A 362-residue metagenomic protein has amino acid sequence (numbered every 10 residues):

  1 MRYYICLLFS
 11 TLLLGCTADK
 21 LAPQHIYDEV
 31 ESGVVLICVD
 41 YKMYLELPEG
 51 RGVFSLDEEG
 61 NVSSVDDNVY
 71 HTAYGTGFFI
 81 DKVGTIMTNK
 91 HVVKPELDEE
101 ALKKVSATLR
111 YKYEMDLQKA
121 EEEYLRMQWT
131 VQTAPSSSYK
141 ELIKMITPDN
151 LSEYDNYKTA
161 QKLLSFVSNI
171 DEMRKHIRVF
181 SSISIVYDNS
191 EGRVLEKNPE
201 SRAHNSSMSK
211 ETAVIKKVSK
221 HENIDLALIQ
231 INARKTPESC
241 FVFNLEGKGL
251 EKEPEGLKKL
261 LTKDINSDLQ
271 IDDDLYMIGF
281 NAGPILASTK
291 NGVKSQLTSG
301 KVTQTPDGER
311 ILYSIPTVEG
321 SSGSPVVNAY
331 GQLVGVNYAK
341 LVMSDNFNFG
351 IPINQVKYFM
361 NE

Functional and structural regions predicted by a protein language model:
M1-Y4, G77: Positively charged n-region of N-terminal signal peptides that target proteins for export
L14-G15: C-terminal motif of bacterial Sec signal peptides marking the signal peptidase cleavage site
K20, G84-L97, S138-A160, G192-I271 (+1 more regions): Conserved active-site neighborhood of the chymotrypsin/trypsin-like protease fold
K20-Q24, V62-N89, T212-K216, G323: A conserved glycine-rich beta-strand in the N-terminal activation segment of trypsin-fold
A22, K94-R178, A282, V293 (+1 more regions): C-terminal cap/linker of serine protease catalytic domains
A22-P23, T72, S201-E222, G256-E309 (+2 more regions): Flexible, gly/ser-rich surface segments that form the specificity/activation loops bordering the active-site cleft
E29-V62, L275: A short, Trp-centered hydrophobic/proline-enriched beta-strand micro-motif
V35-I37, G77, G84, T88 (+8 more regions): Terminal peptide-recognition signature
